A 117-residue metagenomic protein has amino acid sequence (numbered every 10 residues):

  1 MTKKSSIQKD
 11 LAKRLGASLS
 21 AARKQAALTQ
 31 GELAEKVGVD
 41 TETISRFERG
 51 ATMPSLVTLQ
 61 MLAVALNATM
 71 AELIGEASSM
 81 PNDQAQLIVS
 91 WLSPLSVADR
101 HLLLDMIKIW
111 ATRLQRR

Functional and structural regions predicted by a protein language model:
M1-Q25: A short, Lys/Arg-rich alpha-helix, primarily the initiator
K13, L66, S96-R100: Short helix-coil-helix linker/hinge
A17-E32, M61, L95-S96: Short basic helix-loop element that most often maps to the first helix and adjoining turn of HTH DNA-binding modules
G38-M53, G75-S78: Recognition helix of helix-turn-helix/homeodomain-like DNA-binding domains that insert into the DNA major groove
V57-E72: DNA major-groove recognition helix of helix-turn-helix/homeodomain DNA-binding modules
S79-R117: Interfacial/linker helices and their anchor residues that mediate assembly or domain coupling
